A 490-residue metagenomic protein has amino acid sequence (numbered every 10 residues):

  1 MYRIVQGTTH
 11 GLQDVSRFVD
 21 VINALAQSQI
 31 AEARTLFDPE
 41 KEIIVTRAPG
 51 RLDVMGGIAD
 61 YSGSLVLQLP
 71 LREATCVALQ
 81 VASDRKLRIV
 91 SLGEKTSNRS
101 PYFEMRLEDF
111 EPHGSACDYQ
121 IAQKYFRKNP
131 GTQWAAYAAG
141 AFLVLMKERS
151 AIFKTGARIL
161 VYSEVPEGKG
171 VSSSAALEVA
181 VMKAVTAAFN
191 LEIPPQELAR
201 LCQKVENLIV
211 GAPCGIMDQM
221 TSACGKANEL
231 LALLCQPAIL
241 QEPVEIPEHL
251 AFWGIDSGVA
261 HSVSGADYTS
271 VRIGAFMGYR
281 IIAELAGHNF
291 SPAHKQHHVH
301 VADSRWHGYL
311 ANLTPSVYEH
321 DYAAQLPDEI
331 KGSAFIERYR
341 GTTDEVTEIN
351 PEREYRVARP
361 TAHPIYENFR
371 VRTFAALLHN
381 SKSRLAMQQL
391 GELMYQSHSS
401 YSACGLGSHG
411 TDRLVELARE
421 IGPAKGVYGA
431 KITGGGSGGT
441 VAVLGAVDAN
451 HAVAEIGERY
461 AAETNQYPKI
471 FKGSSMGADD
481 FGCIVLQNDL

Functional and structural regions predicted by a protein language model:
M1-R51, M55, C76-G131, A135 (+2 more regions): C-terminal nucleotide
E42, Y61-L65, Q123-G131, S163-V171 (+3 more regions): A short glycine/serine-rich beta->alpha loop
R51-L52, G56-D60, Y162-V181, G426-L444: Glycine/serine-rich anion-binding loops at beta->alpha junctions that coordinate negatively charged ligand groups
G63-P70, S270-R272: Short Gly/aromatic-enriched secondary-structure transition segments
V90, K154-S163, I193-K204, P292 (+2 more regions): Beta-strand segments within the central parallel beta-sheet cores of soluble alpha/beta enzyme folds
D118-Y125, F142-L143, K147-V165: Glycine- and acidic-rich phosphate- and metal-coordinating loops
E148-G156, V185-L201, V447-T464: Phosphate-handling active-site elements
K169-D256, D267: Fold-level recognition of mixed alpha/beta catalytic cores in primary-metabolism enzymes, strongest
